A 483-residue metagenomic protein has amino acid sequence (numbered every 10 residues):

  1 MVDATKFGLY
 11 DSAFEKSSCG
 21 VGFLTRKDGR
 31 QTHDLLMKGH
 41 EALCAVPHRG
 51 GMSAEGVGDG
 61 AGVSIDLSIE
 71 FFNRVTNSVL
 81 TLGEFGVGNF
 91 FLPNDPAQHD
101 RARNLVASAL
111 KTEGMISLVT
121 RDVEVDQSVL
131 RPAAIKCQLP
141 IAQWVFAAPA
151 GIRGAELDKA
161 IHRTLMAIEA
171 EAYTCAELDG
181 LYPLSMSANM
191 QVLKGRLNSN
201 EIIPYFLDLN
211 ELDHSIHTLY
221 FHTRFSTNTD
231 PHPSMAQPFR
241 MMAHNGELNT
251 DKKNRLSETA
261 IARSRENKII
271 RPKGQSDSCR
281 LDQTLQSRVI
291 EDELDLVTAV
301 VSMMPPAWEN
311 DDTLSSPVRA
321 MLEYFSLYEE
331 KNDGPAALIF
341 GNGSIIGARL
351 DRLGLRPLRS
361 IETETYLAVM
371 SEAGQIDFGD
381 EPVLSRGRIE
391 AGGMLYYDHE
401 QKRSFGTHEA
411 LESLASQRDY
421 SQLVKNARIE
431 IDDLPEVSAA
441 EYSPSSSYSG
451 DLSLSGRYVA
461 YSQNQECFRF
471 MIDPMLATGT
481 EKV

Functional and structural regions predicted by a protein language model:
M1-V483: Conserved short alpha-helical segments that host acidic/polar catalytic motifs at enzyme active sites
